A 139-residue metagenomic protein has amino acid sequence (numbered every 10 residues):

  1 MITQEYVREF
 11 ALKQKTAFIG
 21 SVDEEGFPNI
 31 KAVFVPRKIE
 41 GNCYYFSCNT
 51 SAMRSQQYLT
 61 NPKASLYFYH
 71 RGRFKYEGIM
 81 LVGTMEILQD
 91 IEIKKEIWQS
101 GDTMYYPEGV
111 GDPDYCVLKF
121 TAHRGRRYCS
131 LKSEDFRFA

Functional and structural regions predicted by a protein language model:
I2, E77-A139: Charged, gly/pro-rich active-site loop segments
E9-E25, A64-F68: A short, Trp-centered hydrophobic/proline-enriched beta-strand micro-motif
K13-K15, E40-Y44, T60-A64, E77-G83 (+1 more regions): A generic structural signal for short beta-strands and their flanking turns/coil linkers
K13-K15, P28-K31, G111-D114: Short, basic and Ser/Thr-rich N-terminal targeting/leader segments
G20-F46: N-terminal leader/targeting helix
V22-E24, N49-S51, Y69-R71, L81-T84: Histidine- and/or cysteine-centered catalytic micro-motif in compact active-site loops
E25-F27, R73-K75, Y128: Short glycine/serine/proline-enriched coil/turn segments at secondary-structure junctions
P36-F74: A short mixed-secondary-structure module that forms the rim of ligand-binding clefts
